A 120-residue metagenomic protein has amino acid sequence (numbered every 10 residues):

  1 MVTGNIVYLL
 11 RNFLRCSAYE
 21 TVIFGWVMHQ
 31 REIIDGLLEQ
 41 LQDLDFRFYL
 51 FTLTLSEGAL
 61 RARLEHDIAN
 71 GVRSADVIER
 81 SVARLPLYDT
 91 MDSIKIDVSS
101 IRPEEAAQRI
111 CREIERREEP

Functional and structural regions predicted by a protein language model:
V2, I33, L60, R102-A106: Helical mechanochemical/support elements of P-loop NTPase systems and associated helical scaffolds
V2-D45: Glycine-rich phosphate-binding loop used to anchor ATP phosphates in small-molecule kinases, encompassing both
T3-V7, T54-E57, V82, A107: Amphipathic alpha-helical transducer elements in NTP-driven molecular machines
L14, I114-E119: Short, hydrophobic alpha-helical segments
M28-Q30, T54-A59, I101-R102: Conserved nucleotide-binding/hydrolysis micro-motifs of P-loop NTPases
G36-Q40, L64-I68, R109-C111: Short, glycine/charged-enriched secondary-structure capping and boundary segments
L44-L64, I96: Conserved phosphate-donor/acceptor-positioning beta-strand/loop module used by diverse small-molecule
H66-R109, R117: Small-molecule kinase domains that catalyze NTP-dependent phosphoryl transfer to phosphate-bearing small molecules
